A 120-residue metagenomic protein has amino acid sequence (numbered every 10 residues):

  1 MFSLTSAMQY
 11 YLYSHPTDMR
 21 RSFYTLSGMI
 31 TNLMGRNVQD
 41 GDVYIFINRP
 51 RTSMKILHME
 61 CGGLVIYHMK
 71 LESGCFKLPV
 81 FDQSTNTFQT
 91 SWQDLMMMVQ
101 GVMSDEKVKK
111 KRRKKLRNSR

Functional and structural regions predicted by a protein language model:
M1-R120: Polybasic/polar functional segments that serve as interface/processing modules
